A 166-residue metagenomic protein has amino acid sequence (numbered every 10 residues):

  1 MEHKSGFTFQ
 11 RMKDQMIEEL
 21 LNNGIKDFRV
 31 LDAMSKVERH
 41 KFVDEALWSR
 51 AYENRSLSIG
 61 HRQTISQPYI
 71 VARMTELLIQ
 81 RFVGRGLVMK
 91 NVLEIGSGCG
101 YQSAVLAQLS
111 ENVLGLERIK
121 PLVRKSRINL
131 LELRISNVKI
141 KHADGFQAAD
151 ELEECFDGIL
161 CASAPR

Functional and structural regions predicted by a protein language model:
M1-L93, L109, L122-R124, S136: Class I SAM-dependent transferase core
I79-R166: Conserved nucleotide-cofactor-binding alpha/beta core module
